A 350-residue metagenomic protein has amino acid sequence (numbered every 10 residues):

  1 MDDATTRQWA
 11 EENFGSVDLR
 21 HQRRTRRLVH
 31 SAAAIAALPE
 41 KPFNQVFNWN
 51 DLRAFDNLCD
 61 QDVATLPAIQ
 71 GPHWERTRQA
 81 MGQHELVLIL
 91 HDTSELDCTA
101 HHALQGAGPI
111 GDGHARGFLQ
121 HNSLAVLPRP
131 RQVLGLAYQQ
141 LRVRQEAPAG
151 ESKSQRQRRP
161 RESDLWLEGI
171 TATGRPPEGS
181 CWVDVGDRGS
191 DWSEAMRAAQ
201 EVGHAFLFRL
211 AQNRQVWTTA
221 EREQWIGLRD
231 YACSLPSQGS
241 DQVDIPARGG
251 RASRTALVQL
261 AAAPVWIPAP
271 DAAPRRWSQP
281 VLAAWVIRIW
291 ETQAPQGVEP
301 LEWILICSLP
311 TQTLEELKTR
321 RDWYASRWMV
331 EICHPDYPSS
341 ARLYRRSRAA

Functional and structural regions predicted by a protein language model:
M1-L104, D112-L119, L124-A350: Single, function-defining residue in the core of a domain
